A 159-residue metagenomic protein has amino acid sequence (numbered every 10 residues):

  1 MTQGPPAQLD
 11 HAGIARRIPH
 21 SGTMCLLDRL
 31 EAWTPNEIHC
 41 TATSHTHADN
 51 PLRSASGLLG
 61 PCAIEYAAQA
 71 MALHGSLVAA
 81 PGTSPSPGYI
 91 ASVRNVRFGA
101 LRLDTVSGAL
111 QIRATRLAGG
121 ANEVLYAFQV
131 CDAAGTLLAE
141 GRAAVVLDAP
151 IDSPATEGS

Functional and structural regions predicted by a protein language model:
T2-P6, L73, D104-S107, R113-S159: HotDog/MaoC-like acyl-thioester-processing domains
H11-S21, S84: Short aromatic-glycine motifs in intrinsically disordered, low-complexity regions
P19-L26, D104-L110: Short coil-to-beta-strand transition motifs
G22-L58: Catalytic strand-loop segment that frames the active site of acyl-thioester-processing enzymes
L27-D28, V93, F98, L125 (+1 more regions): Hydrophobic residues on conserved beta-strands that form the core of alpha/beta folds
D28-E31, G99, T115-L117, C131: Conserved positions in beta-strands of structured domains
A55-H74, G88: Compact, glycine-rich, soluble single-domain proteins
L73-R113: Hydrophobic beta-strand-centered segment that forms part of the acyl-chain substrate-binding groove
